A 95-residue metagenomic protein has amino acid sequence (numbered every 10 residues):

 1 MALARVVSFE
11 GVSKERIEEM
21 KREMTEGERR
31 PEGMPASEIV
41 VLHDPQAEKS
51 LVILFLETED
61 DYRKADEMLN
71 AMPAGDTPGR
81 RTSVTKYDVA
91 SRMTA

Functional and structural regions predicted by a protein language model:
M1-L51, E57-A71, T77-A95: Short S/T/G/P-rich N-terminal loop/turn motif that feeds into the first structured element of a domain
